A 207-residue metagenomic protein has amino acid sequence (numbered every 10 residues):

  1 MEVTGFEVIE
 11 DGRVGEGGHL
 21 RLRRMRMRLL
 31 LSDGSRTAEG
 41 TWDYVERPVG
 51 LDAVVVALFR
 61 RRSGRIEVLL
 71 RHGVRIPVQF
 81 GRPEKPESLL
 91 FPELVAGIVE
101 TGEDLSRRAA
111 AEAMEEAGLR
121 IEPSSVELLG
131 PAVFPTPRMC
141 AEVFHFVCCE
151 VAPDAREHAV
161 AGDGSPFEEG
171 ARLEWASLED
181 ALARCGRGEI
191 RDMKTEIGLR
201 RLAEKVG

Functional and structural regions predicted by a protein language model:
M1-R13: A short, amphipathic edge element
G12-G18, S32, R47-V49, A132-V143: Acidic pyrophosphate-coordinating catalytic loop
E16-G18, E189-E196: Short glycine/proline-enriched turn or capping motifs at secondary-structure junctions
G17-G64, G73-R75, F80-R82: Acidic, metal-coordinating catalytic segment for phosphate/diphosphate chemistry, firing primarily on the Nudix
L20-M25, V68-R71, A141-V151: Conserved long hydrophobic alpha-helices within structured protein cores
A53-V55, L90-M193: Unchanged
L58-R60, R65-A111: Glycine-rich adenosyl-nucleotide cofactor-binding module
G198-G207: Short, amphipathic C-terminal "tail helix"
